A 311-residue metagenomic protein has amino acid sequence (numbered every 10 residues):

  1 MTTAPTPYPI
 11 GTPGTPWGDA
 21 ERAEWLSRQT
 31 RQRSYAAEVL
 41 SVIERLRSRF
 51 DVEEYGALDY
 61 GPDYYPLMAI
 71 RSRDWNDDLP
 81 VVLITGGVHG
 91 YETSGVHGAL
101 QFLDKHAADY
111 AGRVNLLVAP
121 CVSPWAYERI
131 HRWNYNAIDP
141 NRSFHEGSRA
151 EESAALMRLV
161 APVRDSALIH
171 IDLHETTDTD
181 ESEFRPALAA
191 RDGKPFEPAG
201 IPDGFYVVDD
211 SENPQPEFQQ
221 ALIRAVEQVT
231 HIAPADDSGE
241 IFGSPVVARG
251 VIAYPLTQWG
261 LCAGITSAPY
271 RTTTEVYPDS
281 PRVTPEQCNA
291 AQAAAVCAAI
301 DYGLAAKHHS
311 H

Functional and structural regions predicted by a protein language model:
M1-H311: Structured catalytic-domain cores with a bias toward divalent-metal coordination
